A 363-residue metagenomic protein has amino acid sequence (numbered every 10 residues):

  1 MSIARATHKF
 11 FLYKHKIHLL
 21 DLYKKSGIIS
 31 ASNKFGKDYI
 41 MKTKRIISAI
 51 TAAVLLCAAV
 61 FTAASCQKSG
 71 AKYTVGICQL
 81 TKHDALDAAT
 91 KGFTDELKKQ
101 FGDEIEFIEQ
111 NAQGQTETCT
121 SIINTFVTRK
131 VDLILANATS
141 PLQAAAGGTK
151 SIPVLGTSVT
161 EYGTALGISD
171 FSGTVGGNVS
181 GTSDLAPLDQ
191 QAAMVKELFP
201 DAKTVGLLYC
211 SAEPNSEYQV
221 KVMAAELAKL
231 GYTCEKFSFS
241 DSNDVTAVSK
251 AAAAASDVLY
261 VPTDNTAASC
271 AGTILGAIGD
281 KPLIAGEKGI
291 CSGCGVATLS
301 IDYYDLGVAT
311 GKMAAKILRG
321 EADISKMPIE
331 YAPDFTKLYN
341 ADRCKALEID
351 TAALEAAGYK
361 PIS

Functional and structural regions predicted by a protein language model:
M1-S2, T7-T74, K99, S363: Short, low-complexity disordered leader/linker segments with a strong preference for bacterial N-terminal type II
T74-T94, G102, I108-T118, S216 (+1 more regions): Extracytoplasmic "Venus flytrap"
V75-I77, F93, S180-L227, D323-C344: An alpha-beta-alpha
E106-T128, F237-A254: Structural motif
E109-S169, D264-G286: Beta-alpha junction/loop-to-helix N-cap segments that form part of ligand/metal-binding clefts
Y162-T204, I301-A322: Hydrophobic alpha-helical segments within soluble ligand-binding/sensing domains
P214-K281, E287: Pocket-lining segment of extracytoplasmic ligand-binding domains
G289-D342: Flexible loop/turn connectors
